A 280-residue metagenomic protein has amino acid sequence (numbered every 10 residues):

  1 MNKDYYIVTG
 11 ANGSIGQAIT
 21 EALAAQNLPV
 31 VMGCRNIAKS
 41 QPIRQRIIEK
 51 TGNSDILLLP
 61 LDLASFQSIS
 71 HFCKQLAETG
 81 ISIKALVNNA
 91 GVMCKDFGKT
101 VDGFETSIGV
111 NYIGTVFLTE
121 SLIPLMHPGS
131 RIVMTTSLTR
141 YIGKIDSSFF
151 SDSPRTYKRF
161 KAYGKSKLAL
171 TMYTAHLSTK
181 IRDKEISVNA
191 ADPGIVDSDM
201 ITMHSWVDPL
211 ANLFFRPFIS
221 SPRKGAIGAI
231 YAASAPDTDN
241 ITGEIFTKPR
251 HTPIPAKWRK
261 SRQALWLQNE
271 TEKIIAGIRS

Functional and structural regions predicted by a protein language model:
Y5, N12-G13: Conserved glycine-rich cofactor-binding loop
S14-A18, M93: NAD(P)H-binding Rossmann-fold N-terminus in SDR/SDR-like oxidoreductases, specifically the glycine-rich beta1-alpha1
Q26-P42: Conserved glycine-rich Rossmann-like NAD(P)H-binding loop of the short-chain dehydrogenase/reductase
I37, L59-K74: The beta1-alpha1 cofactor-binding region of Rossmann-like NAD(H)/NADP(H)-dependent oxidoreductases
L57, H71-Q75, K95-F97, V101-G109: Active-site Tyr-X3-Lys motif and surrounding loop/helix of classical short-chain dehydrogenase/reductase
G91-K99, E105, P128-K184, D192-V207 (+1 more regions): Catalytic loop of short-chain dehydrogenase/reductase
Y112-I113: Ankyrin-repeat alpha-helix packing hotspot
A190, N212-P253, R259-N269: C-terminal helical subdomain
